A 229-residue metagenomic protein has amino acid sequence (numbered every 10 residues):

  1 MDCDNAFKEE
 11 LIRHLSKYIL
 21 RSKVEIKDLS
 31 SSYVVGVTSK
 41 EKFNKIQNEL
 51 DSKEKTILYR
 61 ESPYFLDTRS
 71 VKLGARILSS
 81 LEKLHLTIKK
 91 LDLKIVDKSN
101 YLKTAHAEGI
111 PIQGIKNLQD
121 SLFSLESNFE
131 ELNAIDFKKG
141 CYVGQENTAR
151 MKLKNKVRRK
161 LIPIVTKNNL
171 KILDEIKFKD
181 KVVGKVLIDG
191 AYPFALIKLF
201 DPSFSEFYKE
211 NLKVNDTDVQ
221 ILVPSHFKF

Functional and structural regions predicted by a protein language model:
D2-E108, F178: Acidic, low-complexity central loop/insert segments
N5-A6, N44-D67, S121-I135, I188-L196 (+1 more regions): A broadly tuned preference for mixed-charge, low-complexity surface segments
I12, I19, I26, I46 (+14 more regions): Weak global preference for isoleucine
S16, I26, D67, V96 (+5 more regions): Generic marker of residues within folded, mature protein domains
A75-P163: Anionic-ligand-binding alpha/beta catalytic cores of soluble enzymes and soluble regulatory domains that recognize
S127-I135, Q145, A149-F229: Glycine-rich, small/acidic residue-mixed loop/short-helix segments
